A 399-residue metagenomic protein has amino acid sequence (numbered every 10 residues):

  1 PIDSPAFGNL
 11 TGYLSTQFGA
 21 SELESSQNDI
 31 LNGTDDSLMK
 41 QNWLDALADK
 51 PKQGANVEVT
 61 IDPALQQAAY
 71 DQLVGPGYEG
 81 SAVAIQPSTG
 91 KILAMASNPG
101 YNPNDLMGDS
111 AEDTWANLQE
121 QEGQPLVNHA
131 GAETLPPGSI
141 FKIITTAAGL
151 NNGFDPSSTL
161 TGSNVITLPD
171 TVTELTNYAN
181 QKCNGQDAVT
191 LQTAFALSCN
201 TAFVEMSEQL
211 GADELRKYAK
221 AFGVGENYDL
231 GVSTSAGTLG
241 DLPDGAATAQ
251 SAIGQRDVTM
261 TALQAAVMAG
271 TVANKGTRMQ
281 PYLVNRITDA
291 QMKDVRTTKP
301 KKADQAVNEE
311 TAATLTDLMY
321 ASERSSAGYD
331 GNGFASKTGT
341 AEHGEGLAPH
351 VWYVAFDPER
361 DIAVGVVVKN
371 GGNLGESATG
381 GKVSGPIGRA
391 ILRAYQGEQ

Functional and structural regions predicted by a protein language model:
P1-S81, M95-H129, T134: Extracytoplasmic/periplasmic proteins that interact with beta-lactams or build/remodel peptidoglycan
L44-D45, S88, I92-S139, I144-N370 (+3 more regions): Beta-lactam-recognizing serine transpeptidase/beta-lactamase-like catalytic domain environment
A82-P87: Short hydrophobic alpha-helical segments used for membrane anchoring or interfacial signaling
N373-S377: A generic structural signal for short coil/turn motifs at secondary-structure boundaries
A390-E398: Short, low-complexity, Pro/Ser/Thr/Gly-rich segments in the mature regions of secreted, periplasmic
